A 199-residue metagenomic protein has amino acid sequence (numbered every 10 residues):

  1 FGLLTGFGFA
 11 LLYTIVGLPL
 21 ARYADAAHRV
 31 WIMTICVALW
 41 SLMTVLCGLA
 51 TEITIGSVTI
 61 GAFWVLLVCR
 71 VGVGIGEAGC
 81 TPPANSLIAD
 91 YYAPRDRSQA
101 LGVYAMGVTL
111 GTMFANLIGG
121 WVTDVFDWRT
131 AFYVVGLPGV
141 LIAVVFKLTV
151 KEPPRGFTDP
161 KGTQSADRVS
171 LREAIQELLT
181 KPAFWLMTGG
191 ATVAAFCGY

Functional and structural regions predicted by a protein language model:
L4-A21: Central cavity-lining transmembrane alpha-helices of secondary-active solute carriers, predominantly the Major
G6, A10, V37, R70 (+2 more regions): Small-residue-rich transmembrane alpha-helices and their cytosolic helix-loop interfaces in multi-pass secondary
A38-T59: C-terminal ends and interior cores of transmembrane alpha-helices in multi-pass membrane transporters/permeases
G48, G74-P82, M113, A195 (+1 more regions): Small-residue-rich segments within alpha-helical transmembrane domains of MFS-like 12-TM solute carriers
C69-T109: Cytoplasmic helix-loop-helix junction between adjacent transmembrane helices in 12-TM secondary transporters
Y104, V108-E152: Helix-loop-helix hairpin linking two adjacent transmembrane segments in secondary transporters
G156-T188: Juxtamembrane intracellular "pre-TM" segments in multi-pass secondary transporters
